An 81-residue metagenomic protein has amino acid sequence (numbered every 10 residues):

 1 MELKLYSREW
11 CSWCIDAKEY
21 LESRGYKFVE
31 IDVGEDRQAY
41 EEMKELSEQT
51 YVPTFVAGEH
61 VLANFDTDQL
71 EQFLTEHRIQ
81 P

Functional and structural regions predicted by a protein language model:
M1-R24: Local sequence-structure signature of Cys/Sec-based thiol-disulfide redox active-site neighborhoods
E2-K4, K27-V29, E59-V61: Short active-site oxyanion
R8, E48, T67: ATP/adenylate-binding site constellation spanning eukaryotic-like Ser/Thr protein kinases, ABC-transporter
S12, Q38, Q69: Short alpha-helical
F28-A39: Thiol-based oxidoreductase modules, predominantly thioredoxin-like and allied folds used for disulfide exchange
L46-F55: Structural micro-motif
G58-P81: Non-catalytic, surface beta->alpha helical segment in thiol-disulfide oxidoreductase systems
